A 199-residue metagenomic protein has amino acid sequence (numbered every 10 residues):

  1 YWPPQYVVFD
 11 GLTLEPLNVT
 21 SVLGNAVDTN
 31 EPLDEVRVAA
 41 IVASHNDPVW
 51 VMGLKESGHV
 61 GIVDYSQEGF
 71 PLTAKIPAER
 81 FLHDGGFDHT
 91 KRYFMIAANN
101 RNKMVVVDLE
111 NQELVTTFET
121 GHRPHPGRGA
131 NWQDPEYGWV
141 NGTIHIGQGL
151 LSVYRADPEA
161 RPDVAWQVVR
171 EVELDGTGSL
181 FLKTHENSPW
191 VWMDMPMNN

Functional and structural regions predicted by a protein language model:
Y1-N199: Predominantly soluble domains enriched in secretory-pathway, periplasmic, or organellar proteins
